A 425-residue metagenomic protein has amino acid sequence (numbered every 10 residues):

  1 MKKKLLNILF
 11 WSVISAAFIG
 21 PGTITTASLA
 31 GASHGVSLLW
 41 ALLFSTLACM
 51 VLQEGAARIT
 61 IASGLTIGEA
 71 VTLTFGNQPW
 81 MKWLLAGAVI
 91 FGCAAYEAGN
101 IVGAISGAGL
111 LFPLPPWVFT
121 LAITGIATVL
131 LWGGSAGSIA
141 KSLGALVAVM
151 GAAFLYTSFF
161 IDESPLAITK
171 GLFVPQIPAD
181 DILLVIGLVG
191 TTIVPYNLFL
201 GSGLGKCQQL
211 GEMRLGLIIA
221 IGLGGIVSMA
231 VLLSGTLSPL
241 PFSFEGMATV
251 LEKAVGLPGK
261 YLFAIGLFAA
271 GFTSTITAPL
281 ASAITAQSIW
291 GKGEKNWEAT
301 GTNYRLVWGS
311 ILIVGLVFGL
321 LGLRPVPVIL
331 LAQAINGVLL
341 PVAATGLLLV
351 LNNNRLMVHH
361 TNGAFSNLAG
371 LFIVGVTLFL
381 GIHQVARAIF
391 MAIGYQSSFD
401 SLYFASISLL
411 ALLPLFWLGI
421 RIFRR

Functional and structural regions predicted by a protein language model:
I14, A41-F75, L85-G92, W417-R424: Juxtamembrane transmembrane-helix boundary signature
A27-L29, E54-P79, S106, G137 (+4 more regions): Flexible loop linkers connecting adjacent transmembrane helices in multi-pass alpha-helical membrane transporters
F44-L52, A56, E212-L237: Selective recognition of specific alpha-helical transmembrane segments in multi-pass small-molecule
C49-A57, W80-N100, I105-S135, G190-T191 (+1 more regions): Helix-loop-helix module between adjacent transmembrane segments
P79-W80, W117-L121, I219, L223 (+2 more regions): Loop-to-transmembrane helix boundary motifs in multi-pass membrane proteins
L84-A86, L110-W132, V149-F154, E298-G315 (+1 more regions): Transmembrane alpha-helical segments of multi-pass small-molecule transport proteins
A145, E298-L306, I335-G337, V342-I407: C-terminal membrane-solvent junction of multi-pass transporters and transport-like membrane proteins
V147-F173, I182-G203, G346-R355, L380-A388 (+1 more regions): Hydrophobic alpha-helical segments and their helix-loop junctions in multi-pass secondary transporters
